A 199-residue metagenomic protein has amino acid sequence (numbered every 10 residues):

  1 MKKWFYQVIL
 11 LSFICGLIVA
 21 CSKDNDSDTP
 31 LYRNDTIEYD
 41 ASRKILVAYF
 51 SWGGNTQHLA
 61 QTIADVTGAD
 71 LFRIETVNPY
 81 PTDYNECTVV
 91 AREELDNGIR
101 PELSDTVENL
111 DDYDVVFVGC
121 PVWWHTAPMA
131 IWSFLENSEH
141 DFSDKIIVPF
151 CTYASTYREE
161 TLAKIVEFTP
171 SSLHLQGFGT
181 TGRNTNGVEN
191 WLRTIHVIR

Functional and structural regions predicted by a protein language model:
M1-I9: Bacterial N-terminal signal peptides that target proteins for export
V8-L17: Bacterial N-terminal signal peptides
I9, Y80, T126: Active-site-proximal flexible loops/turns
G16, A20-D24, D28-L46, F50-T76 (+2 more regions): FMN-binding flavodoxin-like domain, especially the glycine-rich phosphate-binding loop
P81-V89: Hydrolase active-site cap/lid region
